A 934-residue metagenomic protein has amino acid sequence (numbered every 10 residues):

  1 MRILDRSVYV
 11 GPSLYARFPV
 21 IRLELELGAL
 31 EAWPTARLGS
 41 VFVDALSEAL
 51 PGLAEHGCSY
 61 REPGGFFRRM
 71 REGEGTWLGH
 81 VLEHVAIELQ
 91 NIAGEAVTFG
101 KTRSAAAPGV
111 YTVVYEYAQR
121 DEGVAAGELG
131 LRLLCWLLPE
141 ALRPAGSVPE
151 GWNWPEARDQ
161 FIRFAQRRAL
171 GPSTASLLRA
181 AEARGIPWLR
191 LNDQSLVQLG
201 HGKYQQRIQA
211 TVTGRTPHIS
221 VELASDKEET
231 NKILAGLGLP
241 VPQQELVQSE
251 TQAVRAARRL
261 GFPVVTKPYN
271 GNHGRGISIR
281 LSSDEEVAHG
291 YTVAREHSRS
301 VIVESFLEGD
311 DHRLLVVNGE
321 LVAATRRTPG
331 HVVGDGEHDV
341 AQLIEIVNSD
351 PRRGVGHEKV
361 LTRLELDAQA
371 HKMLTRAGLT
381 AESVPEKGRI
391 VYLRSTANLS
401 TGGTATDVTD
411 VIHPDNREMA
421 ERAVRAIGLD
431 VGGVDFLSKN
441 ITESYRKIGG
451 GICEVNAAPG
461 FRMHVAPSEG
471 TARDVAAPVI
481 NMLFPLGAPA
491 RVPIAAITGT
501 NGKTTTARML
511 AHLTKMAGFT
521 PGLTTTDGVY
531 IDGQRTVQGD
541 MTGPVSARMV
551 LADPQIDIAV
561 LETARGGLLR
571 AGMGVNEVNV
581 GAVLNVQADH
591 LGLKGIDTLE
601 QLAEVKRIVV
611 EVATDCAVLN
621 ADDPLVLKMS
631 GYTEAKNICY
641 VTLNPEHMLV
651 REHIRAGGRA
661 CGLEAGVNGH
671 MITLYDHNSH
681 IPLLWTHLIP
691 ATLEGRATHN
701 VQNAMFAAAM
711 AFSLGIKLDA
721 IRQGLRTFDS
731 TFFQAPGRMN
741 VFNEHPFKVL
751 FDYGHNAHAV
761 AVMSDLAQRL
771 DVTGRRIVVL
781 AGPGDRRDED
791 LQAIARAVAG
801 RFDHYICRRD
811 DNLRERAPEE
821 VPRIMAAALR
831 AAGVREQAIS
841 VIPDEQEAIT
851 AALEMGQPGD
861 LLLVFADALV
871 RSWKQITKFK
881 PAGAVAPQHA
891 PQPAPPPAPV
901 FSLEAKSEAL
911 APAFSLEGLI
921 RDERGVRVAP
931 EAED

Functional and structural regions predicted by a protein language model:
M1-A183, E320-A323, T328-Q342, Q369 (+2 more regions): ATP-dependent carboxylate activation and anion-phosphoryl transfer catalytic cores that bind Mg-ATP to form
I3-D5, Y9-V43, S47-P51, C58-F67 (+6 more regions): ATP-dependent carboxylate-amine ligase
V110, Y115-R259, N272: Conserved N-proximal alpha/beta basic substrate-recognition cap immediately N-terminal to, or forming the N-lobe
A181, D435, T524, E562 (+7 more regions): Residue-level signal for inorganic ion chemistry
Q206-A368, P414-R417: Active-site nucleotide/adenylate-binding loops and adjacent lid/helix of ATP-dependent enzymes
T211, L486-I531: Walker A (P-loop) phosphate-binding motif
R535-H653, L688-L693, A757: Flexible active-site lid/hinge loop adjacent to a nucleotide/diphosphate and Mg2+-phosphate binding pocket
I596-A603, A635-A761: Adenine nucleotide phosphate-binding catalytic loops in nucleotide-utilizing enzymes
